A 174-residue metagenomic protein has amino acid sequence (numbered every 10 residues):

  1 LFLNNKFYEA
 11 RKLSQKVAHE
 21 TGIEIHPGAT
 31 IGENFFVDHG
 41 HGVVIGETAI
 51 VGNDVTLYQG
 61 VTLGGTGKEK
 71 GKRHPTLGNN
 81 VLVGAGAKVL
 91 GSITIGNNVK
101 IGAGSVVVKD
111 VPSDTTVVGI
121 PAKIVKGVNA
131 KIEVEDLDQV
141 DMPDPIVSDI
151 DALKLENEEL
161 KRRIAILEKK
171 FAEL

Functional and structural regions predicted by a protein language model:
L1-E20: A transmembrane-helix-recognition feature enriched in membrane-embedded lipid enzymes and envelope glyco-/phospholipid
F2, F7, F35-F36, F171: Phenylalanine-focused residue identity feature
F7-R11, A49, P145: Alpha-helix initiation and capping sites
A18-V125: Structural signal for interior beta-strand "rungs" in well-ordered beta-sheet cores of soluble enzyme domains
K72, L77-G84, K88-V89, I120-L174: C-terminal segments of enzyme domains that contribute to small-molecule binding surfaces
